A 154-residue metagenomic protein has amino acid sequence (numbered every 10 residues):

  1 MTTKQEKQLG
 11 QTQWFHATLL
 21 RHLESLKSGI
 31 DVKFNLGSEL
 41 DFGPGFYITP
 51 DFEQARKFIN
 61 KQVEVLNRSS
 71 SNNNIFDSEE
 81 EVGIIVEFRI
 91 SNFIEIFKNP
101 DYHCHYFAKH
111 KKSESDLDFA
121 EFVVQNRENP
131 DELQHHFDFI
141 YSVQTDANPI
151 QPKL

Functional and structural regions predicted by a protein language model:
M1-T12, S38-F42, R56-R68, N74-L154: Conserved NAD+-utilizing ADP-ribose enzyme module
K7-D41: Short aromatic-glycine-(Arg/Gly/Cys) micro-motifs in beta-strand/loop hairpins
G45: Active-site rim elements
